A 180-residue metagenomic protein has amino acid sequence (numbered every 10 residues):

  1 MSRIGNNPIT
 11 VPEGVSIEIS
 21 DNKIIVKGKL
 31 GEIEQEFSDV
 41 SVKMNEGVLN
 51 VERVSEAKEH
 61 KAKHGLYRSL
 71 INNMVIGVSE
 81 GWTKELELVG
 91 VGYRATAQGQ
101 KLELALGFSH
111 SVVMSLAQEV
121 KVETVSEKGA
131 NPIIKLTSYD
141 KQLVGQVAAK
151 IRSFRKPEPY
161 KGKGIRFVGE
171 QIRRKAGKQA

Functional and structural regions predicted by a protein language model:
S2-I76, E80-A149, S153-A180: N-terminal intrinsically disordered, cationic/polar leader segments that include organellar targeting peptides
